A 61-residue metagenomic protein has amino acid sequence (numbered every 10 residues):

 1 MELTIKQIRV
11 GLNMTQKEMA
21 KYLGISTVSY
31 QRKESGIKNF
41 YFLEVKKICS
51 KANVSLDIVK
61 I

Functional and structural regions predicted by a protein language model:
E2, I58-I61: Short hydrophobic/aromatic patches at helix-to-coil boundaries
L3-Y22: Short basic helix-loop element that most often maps to the first helix and adjoining turn of HTH DNA-binding modules
K6, Q31-R32, K60: Key DNA-contacting residues within the recognition helix of helix-turn-helix
R9, L23-I25, F40-V45: A broad helix-preferring feature
T15, S26-S29, S55: Short coil turns linking two alpha-helices in DNA-binding domains
Q16, E34, E44: Acidic-residue sensor for enzyme active/binding pockets
I25-N39: Recognition helix of helix-turn-helix/homeodomain-like DNA-binding domains that insert into the DNA major groove
Y41-I58: DNA major-groove recognition helix of helix-turn-helix/homeodomain DNA-binding modules
